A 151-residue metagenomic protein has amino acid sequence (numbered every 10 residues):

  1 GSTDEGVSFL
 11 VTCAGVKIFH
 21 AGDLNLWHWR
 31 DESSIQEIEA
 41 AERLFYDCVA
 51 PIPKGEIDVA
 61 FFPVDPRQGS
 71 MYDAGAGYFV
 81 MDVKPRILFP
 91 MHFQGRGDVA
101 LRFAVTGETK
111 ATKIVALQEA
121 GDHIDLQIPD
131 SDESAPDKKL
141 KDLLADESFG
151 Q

Functional and structural regions predicted by a protein language model:
G1-E5, P66-G69, Q94-G95: Short beta->alpha connector loops
G1-G55, E119-Q151: Core dinuclear metal-dependent hydrolase active-site scaffold
S2, G6-S8, A60, A76 (+2 more regions): Small-side-chain structural scaffolding
F19-G22, Q36-A40, D58-P66, I87-V99 (+1 more regions): Active-site neighborhood of phospho(di)ester-bond hydrolases with catalytic His/Asp-centered motifs
W29, G69, D98: Conserved protein kinase catalytic core
E32-A41, G55-M81: Active-site-proximal segments of metal-dependent phosphoesterases and phosphodiesterases across multiple
P51, Y72-Q151: Binuclear metal-ion centers of metallo-dependent hydrolases, dominated by the metallo-beta-lactamase
